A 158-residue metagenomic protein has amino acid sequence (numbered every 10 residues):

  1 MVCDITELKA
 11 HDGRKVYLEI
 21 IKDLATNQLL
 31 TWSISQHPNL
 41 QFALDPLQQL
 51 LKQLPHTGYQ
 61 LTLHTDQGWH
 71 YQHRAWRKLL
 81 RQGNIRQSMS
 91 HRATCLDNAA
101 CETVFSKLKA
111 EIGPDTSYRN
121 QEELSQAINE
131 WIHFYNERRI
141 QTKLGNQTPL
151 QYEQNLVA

Functional and structural regions predicted by a protein language model:
M1-A158: Charged DNA-binding/catalytic regions of mobile-element recombinases
